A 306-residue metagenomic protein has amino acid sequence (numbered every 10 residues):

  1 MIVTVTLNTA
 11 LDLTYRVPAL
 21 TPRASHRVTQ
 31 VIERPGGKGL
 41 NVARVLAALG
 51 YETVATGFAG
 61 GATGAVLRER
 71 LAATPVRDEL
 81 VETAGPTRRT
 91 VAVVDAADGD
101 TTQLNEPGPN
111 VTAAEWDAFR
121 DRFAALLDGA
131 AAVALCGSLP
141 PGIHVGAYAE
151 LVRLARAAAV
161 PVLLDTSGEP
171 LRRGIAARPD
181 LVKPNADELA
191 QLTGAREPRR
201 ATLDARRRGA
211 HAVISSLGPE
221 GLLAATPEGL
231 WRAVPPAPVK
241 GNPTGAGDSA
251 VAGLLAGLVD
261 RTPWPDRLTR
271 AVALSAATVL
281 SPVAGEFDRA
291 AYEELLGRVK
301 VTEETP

Functional and structural regions predicted by a protein language model:
M1-T56, A65-V66, T302-P306: Glycine-rich phosphate/adenosyl-contacting loop at the front of the ribokinase-like
I2, E52-T53, D78, V162 (+1 more regions): Hydrophobic anchor at the start of a short beta-strand that flanks the dinucleotide cofactor-binding loop
L7-L11, A59-G60, G85-T87, E188 (+3 more regions): Glycine-rich beta-alpha junction loops
T21-Q30, Q103, E228-V239: Glycine/charged-rich beta-loop-alpha catalytic/anionic-binding loops adjacent to active sites
A47-A131, E294-P306: Conserved N-terminal subdomain of the carbohydrate kinase-like
Q103-N105, A130-S138, D165, K183-A186: Short beta-strands and strand-loop turn motifs
G146-L230: Conserved phosphate/ATP/ADP-binding segment of small-molecule kinases
R172, P198-P306: Conserved phosphate-binding/catalytic region of the ribokinase-like
